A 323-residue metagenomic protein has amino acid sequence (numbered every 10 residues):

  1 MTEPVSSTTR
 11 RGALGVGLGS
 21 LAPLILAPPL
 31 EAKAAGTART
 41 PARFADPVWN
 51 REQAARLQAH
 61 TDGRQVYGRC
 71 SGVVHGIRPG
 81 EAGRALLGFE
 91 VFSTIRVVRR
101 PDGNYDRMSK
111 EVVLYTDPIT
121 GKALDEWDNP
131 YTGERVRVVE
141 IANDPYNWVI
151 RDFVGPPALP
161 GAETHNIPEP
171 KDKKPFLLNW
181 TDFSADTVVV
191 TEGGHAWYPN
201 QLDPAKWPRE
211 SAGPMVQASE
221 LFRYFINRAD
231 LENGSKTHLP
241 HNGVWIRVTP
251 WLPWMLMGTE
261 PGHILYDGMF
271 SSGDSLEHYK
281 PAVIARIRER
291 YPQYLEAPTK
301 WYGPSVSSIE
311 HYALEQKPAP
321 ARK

Functional and structural regions predicted by a protein language model:
M1-T9, L21-P23, K33: N-terminal secretory signal peptides
A27-L57: C-terminal segment of N-terminal export signals and the immediately downstream linker at the start of the mature
P47-A59, G63, R69-P101, D125: Short, solvent-exposed loop/hinge segments that bridge or flank secondary-structure elements
A82-L231: Predominantly extracellular/secreted and cell-surface proteins with exposed, flexible low-complexity segments
E192, Y198-P199, D203-A218, R223 (+2 more regions): Domain-length functional cores that host ligand/cofactor binding and catalytic or interaction surfaces in mature
N242-K323: Edge beta-strand at a domain terminus
